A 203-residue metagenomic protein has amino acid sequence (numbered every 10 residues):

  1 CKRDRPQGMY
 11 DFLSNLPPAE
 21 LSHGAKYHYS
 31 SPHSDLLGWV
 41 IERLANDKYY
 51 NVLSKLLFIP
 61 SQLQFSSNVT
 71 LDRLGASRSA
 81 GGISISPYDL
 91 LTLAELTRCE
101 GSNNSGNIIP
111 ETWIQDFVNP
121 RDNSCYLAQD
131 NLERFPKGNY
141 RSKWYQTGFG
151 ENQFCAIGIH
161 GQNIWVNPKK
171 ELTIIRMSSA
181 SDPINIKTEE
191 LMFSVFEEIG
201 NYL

Functional and structural regions predicted by a protein language model:
R3-G81: Catalytic-site signature segments of enzymes, centered on catalytic residues
Y10, S14, G38-E42, Y50-S54 (+6 more regions): Non-transmembrane alpha-helical segments in soluble domains of secreted/periplasmic/extracellular proteins
P17, E100-G101, R121, L203: A general structural signal marking secondary-structure boundaries and capping sites
H33-V40, G81-S102, Q162-S178: Active-site-proximal alpha-helical segments within enzyme catalytic domains
L53-S54, I59-V118: Active-site-proximal binding-pocket segments
Q64-S67, Q115-I175, P183: Active-site Gly/Thr loop motif
L74, A180-D182: A short, flexible beta-alpha/helix-coil linker loop
I184-L203: Short, gly/Ser/Thr-rich active-site loops of penicillin-recognizing serine hydrolases
